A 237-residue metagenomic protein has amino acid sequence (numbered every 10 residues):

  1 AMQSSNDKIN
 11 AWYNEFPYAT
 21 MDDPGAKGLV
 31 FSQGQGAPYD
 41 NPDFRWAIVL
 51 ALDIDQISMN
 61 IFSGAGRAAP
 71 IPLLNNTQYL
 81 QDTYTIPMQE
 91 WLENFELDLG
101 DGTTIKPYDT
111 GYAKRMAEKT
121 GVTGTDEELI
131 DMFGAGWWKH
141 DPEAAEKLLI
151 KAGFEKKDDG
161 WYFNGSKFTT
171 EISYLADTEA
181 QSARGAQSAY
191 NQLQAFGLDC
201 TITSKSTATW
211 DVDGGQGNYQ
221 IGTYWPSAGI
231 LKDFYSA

Functional and structural regions predicted by a protein language model:
A1-P72, N76-A237: Extracytoplasmic/periplasmic ligand-capture domains
